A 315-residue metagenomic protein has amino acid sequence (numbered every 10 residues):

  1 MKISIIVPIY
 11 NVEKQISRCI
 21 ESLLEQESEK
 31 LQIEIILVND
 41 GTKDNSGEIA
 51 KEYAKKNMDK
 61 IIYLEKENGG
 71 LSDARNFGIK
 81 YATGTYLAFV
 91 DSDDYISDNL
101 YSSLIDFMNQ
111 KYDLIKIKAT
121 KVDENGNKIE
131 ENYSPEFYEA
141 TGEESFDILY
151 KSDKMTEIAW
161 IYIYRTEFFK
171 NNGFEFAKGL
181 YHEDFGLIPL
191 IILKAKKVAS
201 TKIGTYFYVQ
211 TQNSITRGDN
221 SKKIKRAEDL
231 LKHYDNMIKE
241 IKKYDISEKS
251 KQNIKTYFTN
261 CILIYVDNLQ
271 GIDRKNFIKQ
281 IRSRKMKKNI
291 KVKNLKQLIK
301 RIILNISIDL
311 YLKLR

Functional and structural regions predicted by a protein language model:
K2-S4, E34, G186: Cell-envelope/extracellular polymer assembly enzymes that use nucleotide-activated donors
E21-Q32: Short, acidic, metal-binding catalytic loop of nucleotide-sugar glycosyltransferases
S22, N39-E48: A conserved acidic beta->alpha catalytic loop
Q32-T42, I62-E67, S92: Short beta-strand/loop segment that forms part of the nucleotide-sugar
K66-A82: Glycine-rich, basic loop-to-helix element that forms the pyrophosphate-binding segment of sugar-nucleotide handling
L71, S92-A199, V209-I224: Donor-binding/catalytic cores of nucleotide-activated saccharide and glycerol-phosphate transferases/polymerases
L87: Short aromatic/hydrophobic "clamp" motif used to bind/position activated sugar donors
L269-R315: Membrane-interface aromatic/basic loop that binds lipid-linked glycans or pyrophosphate carriers, typified by
